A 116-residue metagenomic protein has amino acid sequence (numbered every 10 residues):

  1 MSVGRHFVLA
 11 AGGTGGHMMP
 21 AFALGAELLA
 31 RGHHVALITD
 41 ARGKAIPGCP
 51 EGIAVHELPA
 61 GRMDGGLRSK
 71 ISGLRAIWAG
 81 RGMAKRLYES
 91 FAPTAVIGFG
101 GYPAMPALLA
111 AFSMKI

Functional and structural regions predicted by a protein language model:
V3-G4, P93: Phosphate-coordination loops involved in phosphoryl transfer and adenosine-cofactor binding
G4-G12, L29-R86: Conserved nucleotide-sugar phosphate-binding/catalytic loop shared by glycosyltransferases and other
L9-H17, P93-Y102: Short, glycine-rich nucleotide/cofactor-binding loops
H17-L29: Short amphipathic alpha-helix
M18-A21, I46-G48, L67, P106-L109: Short glycine-/acidic-enriched loop or helix-start segments at secondary-structure transitions that form or flank
M19, R68-R75, G98, Y102: Residues at secondary-structure transition points
F22-G25, P50-A54, A110-S113: Short, glycine/charged-enriched secondary-structure capping and boundary segments
M83-V96, M105-I116: Glycosyltransferases and closely related glycan-assembly transferases that use nucleotide-activated donors
